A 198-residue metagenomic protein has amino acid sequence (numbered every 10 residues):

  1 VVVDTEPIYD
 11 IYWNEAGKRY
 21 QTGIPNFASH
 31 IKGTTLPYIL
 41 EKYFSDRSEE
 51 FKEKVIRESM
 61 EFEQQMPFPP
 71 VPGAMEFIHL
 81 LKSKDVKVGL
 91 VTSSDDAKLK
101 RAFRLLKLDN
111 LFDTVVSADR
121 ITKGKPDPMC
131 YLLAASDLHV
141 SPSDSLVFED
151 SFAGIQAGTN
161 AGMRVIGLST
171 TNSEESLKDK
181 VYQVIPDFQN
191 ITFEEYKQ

Functional and structural regions predicted by a protein language model:
V1-P7: Asp-based phosphoryl-transfer active-site loop
V2, S29, P70, V88-V91 (+2 more regions): Conserved SAM-binding loop
Y9-N26: Conserved phosphoryl-transfer catalytic core
E15-R19, E76-V86: A short, Lys/Arg-enriched amphipathic alpha-helix followed by its capping loop at the start of a domain
A16, T35-R47, A102, A135: Helix-loop "lid/cap" segments that line or gate small-molecule binding pockets
G23, K87, R164: Residue-level detector of anion-binding/catalytic polar loops
G23-P25, E41-E76, K84: Metal-dependent phosphoesterase signature
H79-K82, D95-D96, K100-Q198: Asp-based, Mg2+/Mn2+-dependent phosphohydrolase catalytic module
